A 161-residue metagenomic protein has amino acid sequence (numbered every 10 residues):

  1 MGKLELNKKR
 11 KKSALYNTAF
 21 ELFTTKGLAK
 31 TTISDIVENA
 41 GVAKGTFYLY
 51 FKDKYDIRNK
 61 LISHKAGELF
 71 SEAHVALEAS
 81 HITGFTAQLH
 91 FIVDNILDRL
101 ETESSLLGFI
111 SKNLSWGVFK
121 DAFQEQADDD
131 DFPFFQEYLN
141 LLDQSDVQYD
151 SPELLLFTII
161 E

Functional and structural regions predicted by a protein language model:
M1-K26, K30-N39, D56: Basic, helix-initiating cap at the start of DNA-binding domains
A14, T18-T25, E68, E72-A76 (+1 more regions): Solvent-exposed, amphipathic alpha-helical segments
G41-F51: Short hydrophobic/aromatic patch on the recognition helix
F51, K112-V118, F157, E161: Short helix-capping/turn signature of helix-turn-helix
F51, R58-K65, E72, I110: Alpha-helical DNA-contacting segments of helix-turn-helix folds
K60, V75-T102: Hydrophobic alpha-helical connector segments
D98-A122: Amphipathic alpha-helical segments used for helix-helix packing
R99, V118-D146, E153-F157: Amphipathic alpha-helical packing segments from all-alpha helical-bundle domains
